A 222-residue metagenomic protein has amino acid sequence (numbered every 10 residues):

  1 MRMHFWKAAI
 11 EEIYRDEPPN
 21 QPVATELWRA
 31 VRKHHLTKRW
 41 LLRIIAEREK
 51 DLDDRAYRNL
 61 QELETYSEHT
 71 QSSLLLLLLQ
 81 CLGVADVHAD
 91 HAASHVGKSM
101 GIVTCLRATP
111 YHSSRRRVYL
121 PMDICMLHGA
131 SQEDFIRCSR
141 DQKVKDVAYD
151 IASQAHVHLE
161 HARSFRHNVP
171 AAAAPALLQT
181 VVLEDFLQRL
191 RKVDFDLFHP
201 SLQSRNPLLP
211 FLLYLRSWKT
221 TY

Functional and structural regions predicted by a protein language model:
M1-W28, T37-R48, S67-L76, A89-G97 (+1 more regions): Catalytic cores of Mg2+-dependent Asp-rich isoprenoid enzymes
W28-R32, E47-E68: Active-site flanking loop/helix segments enriched in acidic
V84-V87: Helix-coil boundary and interhelical linker segments in multi-pass alpha-helical membrane proteins
S99-L106: Alpha-helical scaffolding flanking metal-ion-dependent phosphate/phosphodiester catalytic sites
